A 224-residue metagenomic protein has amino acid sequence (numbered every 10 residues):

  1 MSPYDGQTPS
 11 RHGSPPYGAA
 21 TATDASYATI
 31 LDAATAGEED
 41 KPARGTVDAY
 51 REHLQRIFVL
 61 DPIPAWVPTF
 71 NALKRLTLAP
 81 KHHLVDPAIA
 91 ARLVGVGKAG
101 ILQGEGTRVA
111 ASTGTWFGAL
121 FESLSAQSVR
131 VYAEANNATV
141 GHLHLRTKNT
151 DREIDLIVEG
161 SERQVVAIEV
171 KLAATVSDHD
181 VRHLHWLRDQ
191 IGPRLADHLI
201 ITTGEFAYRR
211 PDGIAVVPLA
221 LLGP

Functional and structural regions predicted by a protein language model:
M1-Q164: Accessory nucleic acid-recognition modules appended to NTPase machines
V94-G97, E169, H179-D180, R210-D212: Short conserved micro-motifs at the rims of enzyme active sites and ligand-binding pockets
E134-A135, W186-R194: Arginine/glycine-rich "motif VI" loop of SF2 helicases in the C-terminal RecA-like domain
Q164-V166, D197: Structural motif
V166-T175: Active-site ExK catalytic segment of metal-dependent nucleases
A174-L184: Active-site-adjacent loop/helix micro-motif of nuclease/hydrolase catalytic cores
A196-T202: Short, hydrophobic beta-strand segments that form beta-sheet elements in well-ordered domains
T203-P224: Domain-level recognition of nuclease-like catalytic cores that cleave nucleotide substrates
